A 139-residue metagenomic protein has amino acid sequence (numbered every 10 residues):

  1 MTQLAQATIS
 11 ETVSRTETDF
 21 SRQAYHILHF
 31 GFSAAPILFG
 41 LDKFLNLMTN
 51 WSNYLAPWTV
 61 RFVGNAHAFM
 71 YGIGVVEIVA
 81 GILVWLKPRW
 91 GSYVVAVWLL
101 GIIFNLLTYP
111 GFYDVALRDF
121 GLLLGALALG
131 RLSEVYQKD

Functional and structural regions predicted by a protein language model:
T2-D139: Membrane-interface extramembranous regions
